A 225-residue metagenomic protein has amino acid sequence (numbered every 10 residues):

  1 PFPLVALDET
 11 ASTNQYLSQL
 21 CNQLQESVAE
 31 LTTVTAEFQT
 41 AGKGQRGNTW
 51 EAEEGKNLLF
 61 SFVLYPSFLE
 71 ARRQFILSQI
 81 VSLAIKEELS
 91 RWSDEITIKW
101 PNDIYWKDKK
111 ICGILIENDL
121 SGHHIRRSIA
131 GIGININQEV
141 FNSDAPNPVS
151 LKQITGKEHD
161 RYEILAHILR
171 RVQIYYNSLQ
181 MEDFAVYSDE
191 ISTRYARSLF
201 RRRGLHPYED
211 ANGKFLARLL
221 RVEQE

Functional and structural regions predicted by a protein language model:
P1-R91, C112: N-terminal lobe of the biotin/lipoate ligase/transferase fold
D8, I98-W100: Short loop/edge segments at beta-strand edges and connector loops that shape dinucleotide/nucleotide cofactor-binding
Q15, S67-I96, W106-E225: Long, positively charged amphipathic alpha-helical accessory segments at protein N-termini or as interdomain linkers
